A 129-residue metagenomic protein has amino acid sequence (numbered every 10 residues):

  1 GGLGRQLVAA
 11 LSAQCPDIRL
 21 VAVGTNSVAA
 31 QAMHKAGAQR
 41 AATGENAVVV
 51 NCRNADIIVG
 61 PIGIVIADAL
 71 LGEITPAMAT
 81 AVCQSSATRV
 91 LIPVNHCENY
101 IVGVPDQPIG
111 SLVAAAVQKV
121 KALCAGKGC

Functional and structural regions predicted by a protein language model:
G2-G60, I64-C129: A cross-family phosphate/adenosyl-ligand binding-site feature
